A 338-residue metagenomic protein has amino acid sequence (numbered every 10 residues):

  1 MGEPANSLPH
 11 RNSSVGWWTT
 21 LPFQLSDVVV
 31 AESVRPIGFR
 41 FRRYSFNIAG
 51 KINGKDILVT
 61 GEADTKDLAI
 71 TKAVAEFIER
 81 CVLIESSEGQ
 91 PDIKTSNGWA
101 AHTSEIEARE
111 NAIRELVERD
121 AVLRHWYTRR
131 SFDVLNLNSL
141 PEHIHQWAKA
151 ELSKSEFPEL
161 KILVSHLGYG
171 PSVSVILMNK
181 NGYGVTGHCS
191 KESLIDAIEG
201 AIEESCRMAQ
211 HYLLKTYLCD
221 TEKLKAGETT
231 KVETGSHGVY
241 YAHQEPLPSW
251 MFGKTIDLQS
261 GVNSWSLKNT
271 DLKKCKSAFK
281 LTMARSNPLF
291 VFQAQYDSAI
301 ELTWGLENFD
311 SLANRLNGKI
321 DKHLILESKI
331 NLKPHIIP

Functional and structural regions predicted by a protein language model:
M1-P338: Helix-biased "structured C-terminal domain" signature
